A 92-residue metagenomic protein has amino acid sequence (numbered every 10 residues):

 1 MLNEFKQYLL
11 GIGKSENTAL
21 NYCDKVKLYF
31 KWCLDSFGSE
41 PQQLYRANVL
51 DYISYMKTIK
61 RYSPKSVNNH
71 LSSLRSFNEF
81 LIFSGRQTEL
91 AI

Functional and structural regions predicted by a protein language model:
N3-L20, V26-I92: N-terminal core-binding DNA-recognition domain of tyrosine recombinases/integrases
